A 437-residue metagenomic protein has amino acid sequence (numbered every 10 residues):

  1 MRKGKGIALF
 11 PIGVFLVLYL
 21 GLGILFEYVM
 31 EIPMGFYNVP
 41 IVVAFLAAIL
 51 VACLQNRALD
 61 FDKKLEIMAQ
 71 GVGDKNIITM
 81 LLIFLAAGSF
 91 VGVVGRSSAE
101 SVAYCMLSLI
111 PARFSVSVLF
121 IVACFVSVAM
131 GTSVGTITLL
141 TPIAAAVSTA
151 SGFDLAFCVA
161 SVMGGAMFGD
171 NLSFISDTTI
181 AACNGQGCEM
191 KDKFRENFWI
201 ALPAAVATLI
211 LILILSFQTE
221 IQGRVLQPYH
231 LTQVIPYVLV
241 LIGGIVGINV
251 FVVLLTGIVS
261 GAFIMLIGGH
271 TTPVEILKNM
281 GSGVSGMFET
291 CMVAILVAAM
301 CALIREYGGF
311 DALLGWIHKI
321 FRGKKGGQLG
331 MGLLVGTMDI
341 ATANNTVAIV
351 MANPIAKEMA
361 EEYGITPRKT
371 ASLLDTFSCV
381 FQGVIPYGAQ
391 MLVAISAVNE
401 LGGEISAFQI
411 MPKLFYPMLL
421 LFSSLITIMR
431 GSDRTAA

Functional and structural regions predicted by a protein language model:
R2-G4, E27-V42, Q70-K75, M106-P111 (+4 more regions): Interfacial loop-to-helix junctions that mark the boundaries of transmembrane helices in multi-pass membrane
K3, G164-M167, N171-Q227, T232 (+2 more regions): Juxtamembrane and boundary regions of transmembrane helices in multi-pass small-molecule transporters and channels
G6-G21, G35-R57, M80-A86, S117 (+4 more regions): Hydrophobic mid-bilayer segments of alpha-helices in multi-pass membrane transport proteins, especially secondary
N38-L46, C53-Q55, K64-S98, R113 (+4 more regions): Core transmembrane alpha-helical segments of multi-pass membrane transporters/permeases
R57-D60, G73-K75, G152-A156, A181-F194 (+5 more regions): Juxtamembrane helix-boundary/capping and inter-helix hinge elements in multi-pass membrane proteins
D74-M80, Y104-V122, S148-C158, Q227-I235 (+3 more regions): Membrane-interfacial loop-to-helix junctions in multi-pass transporters
M80-V91, P111-I143, H318-K357, E362-Y363 (+1 more regions): Hydrophobic alpha-helical transmembrane segments of multi-pass integral membrane proteins, predominantly secondary
I83, R113-V126, G152-G169, G326-D339 (+3 more regions): Alpha-helical transmembrane segments of multi-pass membrane proteins
